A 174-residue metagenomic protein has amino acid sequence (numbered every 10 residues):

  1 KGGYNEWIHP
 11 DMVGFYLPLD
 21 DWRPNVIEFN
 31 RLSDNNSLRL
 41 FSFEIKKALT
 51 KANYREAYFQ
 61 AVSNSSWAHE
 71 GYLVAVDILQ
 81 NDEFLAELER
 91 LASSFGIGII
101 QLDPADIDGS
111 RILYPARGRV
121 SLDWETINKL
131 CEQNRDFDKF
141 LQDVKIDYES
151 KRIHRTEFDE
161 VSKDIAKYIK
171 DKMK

Functional and structural regions predicted by a protein language model:
K1-N5, Y72: A short acidic/basic microdomain associated with nuclease active sites
I8-P10: Change "...and in nucleic-acid phosphodiester-cleaving endonucleases..." to "...and in nucleic-acid processing enzymes
M12-R23, S37-T50: Conserved catalytic cores of phosphodiester-cleaving nucleases, focusing on short active-site segments
N25-R31: Intrinsically disordered, low-complexity Ser/Thr- and acidic-rich flexible linkers and loops, especially at boundaries
K46-K47, Y58-A61: Catalytic core segments in nucleotide and nucleic-acid processing enzymes
L49-Y54, W67-A105: Nucleic-acid nuclease catalytic cores
N64: Ligand-binding face of N-terminal immunoglobulin V-set domains in extracellular IgSF glycoproteins
E89-K174: Non-catalytic C-terminal interaction segments of nucleic acid-processing enzymes
